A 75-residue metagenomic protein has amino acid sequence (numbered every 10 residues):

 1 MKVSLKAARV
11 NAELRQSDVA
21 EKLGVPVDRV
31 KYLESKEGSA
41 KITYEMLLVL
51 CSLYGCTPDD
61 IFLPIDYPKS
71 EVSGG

Functional and structural regions predicted by a protein language model:
M1-A12: A short, Lys/Arg-rich alpha-helix, primarily the initiator
L5, V19-A20, V30-L33, I61: Conserved hydrophobic/aromatic packing and binding residues within compact polymer-binding modules
A8, A40, S52, D60-G75: Short, charged recognition helix plus adjacent turn of helix-turn-helix-like nucleic-acid-binding domains
N11, K22, L53: Residues within the alpha-helical elements of helix-turn-helix
R15, P26-R29, T43, T57: Short coil turns linking two alpha-helices in DNA-binding domains
G24-A40: Recognition helix of helix-turn-helix/homeodomain-like DNA-binding domains that insert into the DNA major groove
T43-V49: Short Lys/Arg-enriched helix C-cap and helix-to-coil transition segments that create basic nucleic-acid-contact patches
